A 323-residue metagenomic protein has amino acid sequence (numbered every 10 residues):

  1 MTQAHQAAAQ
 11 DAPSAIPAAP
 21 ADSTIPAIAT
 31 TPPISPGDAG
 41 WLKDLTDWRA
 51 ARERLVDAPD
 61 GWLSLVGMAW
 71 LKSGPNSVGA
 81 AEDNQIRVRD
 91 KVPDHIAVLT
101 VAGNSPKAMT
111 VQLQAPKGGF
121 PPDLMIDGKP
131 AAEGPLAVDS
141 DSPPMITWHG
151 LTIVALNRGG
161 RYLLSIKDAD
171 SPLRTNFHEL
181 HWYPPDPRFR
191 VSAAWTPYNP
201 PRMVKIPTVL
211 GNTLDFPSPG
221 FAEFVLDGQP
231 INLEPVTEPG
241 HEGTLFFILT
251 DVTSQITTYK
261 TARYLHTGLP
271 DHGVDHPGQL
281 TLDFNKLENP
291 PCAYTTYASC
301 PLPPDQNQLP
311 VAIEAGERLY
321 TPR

Functional and structural regions predicted by a protein language model:
T2-W41: Compositionally biased, proline/threonine/alanine/serine-rich low-complexity intrinsically disordered stretches
W41-S77, A81-Q85, Y183-P185, R190-A194 (+2 more regions): N-terminal secretory signal peptides
L65, W70-P143, G273: Forkhead-associated
K91-D94, V98-Q112, D215-Y259: Mid-length scaffold segments of soluble, non-membrane domains
I126-S140, P230-K286: An exposed acidic His-Trp-rich patch
D127, T147-H149, K167, V225-Q229 (+2 more regions): Short strand-coil-strand connectors
T147-D215: Surface-exposed beta-loop interaction hotspot
D168, L180, V252-S254, L269 (+2 more regions): Extended, aromatic/histidine-rich regions of cofactor-dependent oxidoreductases associated with respiratory
